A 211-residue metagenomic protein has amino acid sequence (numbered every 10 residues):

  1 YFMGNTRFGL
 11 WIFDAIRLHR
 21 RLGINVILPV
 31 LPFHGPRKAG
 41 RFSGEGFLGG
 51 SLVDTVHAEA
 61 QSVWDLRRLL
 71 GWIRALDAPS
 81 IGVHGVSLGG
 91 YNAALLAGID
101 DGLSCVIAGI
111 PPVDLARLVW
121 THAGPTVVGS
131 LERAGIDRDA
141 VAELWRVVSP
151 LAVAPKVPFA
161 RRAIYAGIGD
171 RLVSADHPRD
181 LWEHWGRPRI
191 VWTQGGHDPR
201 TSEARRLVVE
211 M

Functional and structural regions predicted by a protein language model:
Y1-R41: Short, surface-exposed "cap/lid" segments of acyl-processing enzymes
F13, L95-I99, D180: Active-site signature of alpha/beta-hydrolase-fold catalytic machinery across serine- and Asp/Cys-nucleophile hydrolases
F42-L76: Alpha/beta-hydrolase active-site loop
R74-S87: Alpha/beta-hydrolase fold nucleophile elbow
G85-G90, G167: Conserved alpha/beta-hydrolase "nucleophile elbow" surrounding the catalytic nucleophile
A94-A140, W192: Hydrolase active-site cap/lid region
L118-E183: The feature captures the conserved acid-bearing segment of alpha/beta-hydrolase catalytic domains
R179, R189-T201, R205-R206: Histidine-bearing beta->alpha loop at or near hydrolase active sites
